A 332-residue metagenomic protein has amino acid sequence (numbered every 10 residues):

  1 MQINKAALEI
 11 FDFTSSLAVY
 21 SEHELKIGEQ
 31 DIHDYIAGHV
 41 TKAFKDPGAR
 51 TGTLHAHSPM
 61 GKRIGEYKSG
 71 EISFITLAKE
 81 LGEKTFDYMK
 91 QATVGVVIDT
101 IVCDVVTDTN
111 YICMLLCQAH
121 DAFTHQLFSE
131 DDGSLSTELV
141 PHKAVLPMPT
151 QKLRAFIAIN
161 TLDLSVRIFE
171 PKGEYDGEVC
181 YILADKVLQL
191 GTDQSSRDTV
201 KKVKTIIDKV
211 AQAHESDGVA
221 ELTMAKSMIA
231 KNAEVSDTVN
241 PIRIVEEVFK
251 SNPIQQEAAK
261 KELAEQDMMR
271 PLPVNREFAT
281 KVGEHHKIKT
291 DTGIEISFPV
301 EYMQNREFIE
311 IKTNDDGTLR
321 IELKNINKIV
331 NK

Functional and structural regions predicted by a protein language model:
Q2-V282: Long, hydrophobic alpha/beta structural blocks
E246-K332: C-terminal structured domains
